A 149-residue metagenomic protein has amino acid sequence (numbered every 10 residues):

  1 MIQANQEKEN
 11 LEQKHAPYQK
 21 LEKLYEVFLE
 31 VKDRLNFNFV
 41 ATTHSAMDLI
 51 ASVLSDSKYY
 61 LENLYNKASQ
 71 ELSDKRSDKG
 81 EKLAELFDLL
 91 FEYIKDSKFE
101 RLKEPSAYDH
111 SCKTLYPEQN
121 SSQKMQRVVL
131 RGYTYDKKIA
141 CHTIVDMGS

Functional and structural regions predicted by a protein language model:
M1-S149: Extended, amphipathic alpha-helical stalk segments that mediate dimerization and serve as stator/scaffold rods within
